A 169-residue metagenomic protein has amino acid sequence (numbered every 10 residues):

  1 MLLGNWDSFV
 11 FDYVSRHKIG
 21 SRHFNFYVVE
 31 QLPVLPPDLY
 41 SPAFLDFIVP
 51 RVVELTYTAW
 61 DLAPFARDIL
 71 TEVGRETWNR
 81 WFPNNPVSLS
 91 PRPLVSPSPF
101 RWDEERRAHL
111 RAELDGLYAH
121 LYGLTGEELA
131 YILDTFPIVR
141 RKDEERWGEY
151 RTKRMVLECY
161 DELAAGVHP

Functional and structural regions predicted by a protein language model:
M1-P169: S-adenosyl-L-methionine
